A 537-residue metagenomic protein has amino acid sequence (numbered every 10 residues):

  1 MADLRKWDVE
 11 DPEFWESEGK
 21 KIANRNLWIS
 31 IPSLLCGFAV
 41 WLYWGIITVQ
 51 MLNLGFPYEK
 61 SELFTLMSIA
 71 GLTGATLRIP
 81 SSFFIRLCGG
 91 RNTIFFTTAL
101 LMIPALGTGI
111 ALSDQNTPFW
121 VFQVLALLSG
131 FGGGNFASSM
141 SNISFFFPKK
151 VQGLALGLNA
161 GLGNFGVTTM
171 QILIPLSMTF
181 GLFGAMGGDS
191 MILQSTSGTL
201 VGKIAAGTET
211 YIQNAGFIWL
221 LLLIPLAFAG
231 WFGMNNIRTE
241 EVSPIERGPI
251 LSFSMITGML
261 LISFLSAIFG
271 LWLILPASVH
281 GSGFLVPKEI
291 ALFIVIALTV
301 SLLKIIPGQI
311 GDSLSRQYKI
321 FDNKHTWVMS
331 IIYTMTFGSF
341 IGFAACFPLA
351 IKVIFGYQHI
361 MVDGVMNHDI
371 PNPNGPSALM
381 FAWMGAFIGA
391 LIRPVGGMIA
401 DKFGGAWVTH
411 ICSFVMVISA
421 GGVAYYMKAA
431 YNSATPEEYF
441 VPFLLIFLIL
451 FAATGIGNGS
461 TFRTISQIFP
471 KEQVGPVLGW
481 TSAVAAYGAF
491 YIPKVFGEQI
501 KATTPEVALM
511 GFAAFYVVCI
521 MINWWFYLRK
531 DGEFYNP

Functional and structural regions predicted by a protein language model:
R25-F56, M170-Q171, F343-P348, I492: Extracytoplasmic
W44-V49, L260-A291, N323-A390, I492: Extracytoplasmic gate region of multi-pass secondary transporters
T65-F83, W383-V395: Central cavity-lining transmembrane alpha-helices of secondary-active solute carriers, predominantly the Major
L87-T98, D401-F414: Cytoplasmic membrane-interface "Motif A"-like loop-to-helix N-cap segments of 12-TM Major Facilitator Superfamily
A99-Q115, F414-E437: C-terminal ends and interior cores of transmembrane alpha-helices in multi-pass membrane transporters/permeases
P118-G134, P436-I456: Hydrophobic core of transmembrane alpha-helices in multi-pass small-molecule transporters, especially MFS/SLC-type
G133, G153-F183, G479-I492: Glycine-rich segments within core transmembrane alpha-helices of 12-TM secondary carriers
L220-V242, I256-A277, I290-G311, I520-Y527: C-terminal membrane-cytosol helix-exit motif in multi-pass small-molecule transporters
